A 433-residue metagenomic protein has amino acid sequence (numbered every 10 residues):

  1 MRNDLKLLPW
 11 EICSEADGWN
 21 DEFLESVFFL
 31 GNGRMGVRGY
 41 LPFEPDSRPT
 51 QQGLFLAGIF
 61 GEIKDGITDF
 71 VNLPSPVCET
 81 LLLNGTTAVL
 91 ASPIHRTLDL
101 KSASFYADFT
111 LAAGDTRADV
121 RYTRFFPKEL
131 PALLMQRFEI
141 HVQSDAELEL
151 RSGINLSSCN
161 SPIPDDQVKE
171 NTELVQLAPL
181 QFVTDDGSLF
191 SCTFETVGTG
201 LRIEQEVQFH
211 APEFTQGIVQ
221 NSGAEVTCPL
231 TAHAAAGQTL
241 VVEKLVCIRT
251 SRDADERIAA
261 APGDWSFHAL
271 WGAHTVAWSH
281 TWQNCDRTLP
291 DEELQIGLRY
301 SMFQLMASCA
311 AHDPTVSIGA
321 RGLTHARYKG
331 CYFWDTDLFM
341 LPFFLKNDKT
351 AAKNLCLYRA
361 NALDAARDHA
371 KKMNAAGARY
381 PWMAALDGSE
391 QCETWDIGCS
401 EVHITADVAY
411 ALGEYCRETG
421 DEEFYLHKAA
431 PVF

Functional and structural regions predicted by a protein language model:
M1-Y328: Acidic/polar, glycine-enriched structural segments that form the non-catalytic walls/loops of the carbohydrate-binding
R121, R151-S152, S317, K353-Y358 (+1 more regions): Beta-strand segments within the central parallel beta-sheet cores of soluble alpha/beta enzyme folds
E129, E414, E418-F424, K428-P431: A conserved hydrophobic secondary-structure block that centers on an alpha-helix together with its immediately flanking
L130-L133, A224-V226, C331-D337, Y425 (+1 more regions): Short, glycine/acidic-rich beta->alpha junctions
F138, Q205-V207, A409-L412, A429-V432: Conserved short hydrophobic patches within well-ordered secondary structure
L270-R417: Substrate-binding groove/exosite segments of carbohydrate-active enzymes
